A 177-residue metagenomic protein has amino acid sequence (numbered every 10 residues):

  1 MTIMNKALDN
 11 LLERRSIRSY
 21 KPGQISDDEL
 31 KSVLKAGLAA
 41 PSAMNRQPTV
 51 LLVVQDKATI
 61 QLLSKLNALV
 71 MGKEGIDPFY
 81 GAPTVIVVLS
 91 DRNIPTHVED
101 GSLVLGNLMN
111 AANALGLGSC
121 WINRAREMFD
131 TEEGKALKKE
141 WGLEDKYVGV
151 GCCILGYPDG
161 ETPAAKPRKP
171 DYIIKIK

Functional and structural regions predicted by a protein language model:
M1-K177: Acidic, surface-exposed loops and disordered segments
